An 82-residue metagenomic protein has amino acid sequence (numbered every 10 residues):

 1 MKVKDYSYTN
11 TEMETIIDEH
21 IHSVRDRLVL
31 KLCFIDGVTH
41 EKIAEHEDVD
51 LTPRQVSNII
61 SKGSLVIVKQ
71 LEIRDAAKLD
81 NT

Functional and structural regions predicted by a protein language model:
K2-V24: Amphipathic alpha-helical segment used for protein-protein interaction
I21-V38: Short amphipathic alpha helix immediately N-terminal
K42-E47: Short alpha-helical "recognition helix" segments of helix-turn-helix
D48-E72: DNA-recognition helix of helix-turn-helix
E72-T82: Short, basic, alpha-helical segments at the C-terminal edge of helix-turn-helix-like DNA-binding modules
